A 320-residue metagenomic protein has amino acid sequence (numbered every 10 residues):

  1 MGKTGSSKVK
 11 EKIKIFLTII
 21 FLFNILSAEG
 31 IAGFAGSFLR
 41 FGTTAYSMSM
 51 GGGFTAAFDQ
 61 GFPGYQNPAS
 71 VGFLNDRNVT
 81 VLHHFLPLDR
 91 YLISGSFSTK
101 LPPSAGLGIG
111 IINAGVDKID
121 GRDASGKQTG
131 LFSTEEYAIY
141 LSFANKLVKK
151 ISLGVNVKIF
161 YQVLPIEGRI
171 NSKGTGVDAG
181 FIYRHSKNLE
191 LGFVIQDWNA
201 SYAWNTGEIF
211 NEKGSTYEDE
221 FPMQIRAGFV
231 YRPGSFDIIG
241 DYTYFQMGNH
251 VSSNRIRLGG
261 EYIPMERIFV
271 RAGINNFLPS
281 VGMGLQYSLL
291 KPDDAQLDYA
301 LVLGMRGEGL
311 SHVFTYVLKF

Functional and structural regions predicted by a protein language model:
M1-G36: Cleavable N-terminal export/targeting peptides
K3, V71, A105-G106: A generic alpha-helix propensity feature with a strong bias for hydrophobic helices
I13, T18-I20, F38, F62 (+2 more regions): Generic intrinsically disordered, low-complexity segments enriched for polar/acidic and small residues
E29-G51, T55-A57, D76-V79, H84 (+1 more regions): Outer-membrane beta-barrel porins/channels
F62-F73: N-terminal periplasmic accessory domains that precede and gate Gram-negative outer-membrane beta-barrel machines
